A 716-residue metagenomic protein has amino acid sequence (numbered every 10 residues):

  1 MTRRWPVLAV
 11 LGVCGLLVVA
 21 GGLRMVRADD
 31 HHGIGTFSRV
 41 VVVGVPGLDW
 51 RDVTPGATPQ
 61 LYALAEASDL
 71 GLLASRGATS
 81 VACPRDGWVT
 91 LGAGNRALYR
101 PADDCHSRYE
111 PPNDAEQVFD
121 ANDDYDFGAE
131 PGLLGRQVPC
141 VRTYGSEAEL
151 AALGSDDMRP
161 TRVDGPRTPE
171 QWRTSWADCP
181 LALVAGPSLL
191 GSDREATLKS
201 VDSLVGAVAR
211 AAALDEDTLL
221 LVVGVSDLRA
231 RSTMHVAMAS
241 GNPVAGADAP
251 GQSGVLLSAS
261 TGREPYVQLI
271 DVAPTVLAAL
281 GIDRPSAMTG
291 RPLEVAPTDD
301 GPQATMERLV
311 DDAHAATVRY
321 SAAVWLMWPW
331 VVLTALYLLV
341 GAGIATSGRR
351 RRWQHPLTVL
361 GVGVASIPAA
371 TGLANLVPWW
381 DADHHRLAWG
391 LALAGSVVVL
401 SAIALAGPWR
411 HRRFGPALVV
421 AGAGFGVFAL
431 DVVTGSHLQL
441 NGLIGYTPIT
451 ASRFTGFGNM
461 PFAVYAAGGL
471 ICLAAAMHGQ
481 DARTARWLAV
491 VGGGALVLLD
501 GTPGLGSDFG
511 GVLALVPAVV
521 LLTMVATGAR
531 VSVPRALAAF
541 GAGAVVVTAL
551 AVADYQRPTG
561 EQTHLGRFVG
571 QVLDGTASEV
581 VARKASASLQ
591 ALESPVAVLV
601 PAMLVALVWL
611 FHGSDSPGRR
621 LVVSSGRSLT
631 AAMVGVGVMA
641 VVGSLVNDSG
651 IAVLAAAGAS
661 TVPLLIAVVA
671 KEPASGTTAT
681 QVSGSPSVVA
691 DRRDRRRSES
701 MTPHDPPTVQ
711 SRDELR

Functional and structural regions predicted by a protein language model:
L17-S38, N375-W380, Y555-Q556: C-terminal region of N-terminal signal peptides and the immediate post-cleavage residues of exported proteins
M25-Y320: Soluble extramembrane regions of membrane proteins in the secretory/endomembrane system
D299, G348-I367, R410-G422, D481-V490 (+2 more regions): Membrane-interfacial loop-to-transmembrane alpha-helix junctions, especially the N-terminal start
R308-P448, G458-A476: Core alpha-helical transmembrane segments of integral membrane proteins
A315-L326, G445-A466, G504, V569-V598: Short aromatic-rich membrane-water interface segments that cap or initiate transmembrane helices in multi-pass membrane
V332-V340, L391-P408, T455-M477, A514-G528 (+2 more regions): Hydrophobic cores of alpha-helical transmembrane segments in multi-pass inner/ER membrane proteins, independent
L376-D383, D500-F509, L645-A652: Membrane-interface helix caps and helix-loop-helix hairpins in membrane proteins
P534-A538, V546-L550, Q562, R567-D574 (+2 more regions): Long, compositionally biased intrinsically disordered regions
